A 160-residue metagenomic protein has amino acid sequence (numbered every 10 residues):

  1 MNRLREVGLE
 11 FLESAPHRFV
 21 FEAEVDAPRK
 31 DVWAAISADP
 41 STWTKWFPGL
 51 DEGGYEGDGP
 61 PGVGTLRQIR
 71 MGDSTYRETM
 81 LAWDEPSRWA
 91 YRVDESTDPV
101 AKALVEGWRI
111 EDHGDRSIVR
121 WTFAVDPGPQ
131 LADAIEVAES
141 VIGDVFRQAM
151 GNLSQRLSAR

Functional and structural regions predicted by a protein language model:
M1-G57: Hydrophobic ligand-binding cavity/cleft-lining segments
M1-L4, A124-R160: A conserved amphipathic terminal alpha-helix motif
E6-V7, R18-F19, G64, Y76 (+1 more regions): Short structured motifs
K30-A34, A82, G151, Q155: Replace "anionic and nucleotidyl ligands
T44, M71-I118, A124, Q155-R156: Hydrophobic-ligand binding "helix-grip"
G57-P60, D98-V100: Acidic pyrophosphate-coordinating catalytic loop
P61-I69: Short coil-to-beta transition motif at edge beta-strands of beta-rich domains
